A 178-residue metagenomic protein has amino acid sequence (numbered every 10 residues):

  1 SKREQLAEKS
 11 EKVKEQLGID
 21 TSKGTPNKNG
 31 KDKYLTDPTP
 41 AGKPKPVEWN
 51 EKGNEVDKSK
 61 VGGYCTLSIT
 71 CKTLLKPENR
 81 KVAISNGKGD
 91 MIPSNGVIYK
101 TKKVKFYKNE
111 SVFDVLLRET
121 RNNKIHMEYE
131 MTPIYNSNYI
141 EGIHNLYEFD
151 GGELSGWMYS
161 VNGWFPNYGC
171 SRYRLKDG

Functional and structural regions predicted by a protein language model:
S1-D177: Ubiquitin-like/PB1-type beta-grasp interaction modules and other compact soluble beta-rich domains
